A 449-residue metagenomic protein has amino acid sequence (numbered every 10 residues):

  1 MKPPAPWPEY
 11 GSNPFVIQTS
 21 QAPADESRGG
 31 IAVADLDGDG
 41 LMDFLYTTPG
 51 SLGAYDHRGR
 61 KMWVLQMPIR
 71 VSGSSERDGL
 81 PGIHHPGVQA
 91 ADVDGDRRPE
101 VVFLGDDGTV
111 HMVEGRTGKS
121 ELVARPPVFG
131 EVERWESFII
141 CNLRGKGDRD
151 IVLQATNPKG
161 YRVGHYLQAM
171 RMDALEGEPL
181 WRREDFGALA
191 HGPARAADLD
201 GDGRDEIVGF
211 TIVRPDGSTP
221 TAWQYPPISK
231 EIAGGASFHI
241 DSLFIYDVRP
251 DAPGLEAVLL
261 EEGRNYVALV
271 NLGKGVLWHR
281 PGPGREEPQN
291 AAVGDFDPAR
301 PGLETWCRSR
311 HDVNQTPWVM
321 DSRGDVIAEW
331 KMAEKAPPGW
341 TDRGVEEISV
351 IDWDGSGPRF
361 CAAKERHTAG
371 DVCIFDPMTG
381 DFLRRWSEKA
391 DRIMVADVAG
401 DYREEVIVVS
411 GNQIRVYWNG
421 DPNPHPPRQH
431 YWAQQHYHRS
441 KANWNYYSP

Functional and structural regions predicted by a protein language model:
M1-P449: Beta-propeller-forming repeat regions
